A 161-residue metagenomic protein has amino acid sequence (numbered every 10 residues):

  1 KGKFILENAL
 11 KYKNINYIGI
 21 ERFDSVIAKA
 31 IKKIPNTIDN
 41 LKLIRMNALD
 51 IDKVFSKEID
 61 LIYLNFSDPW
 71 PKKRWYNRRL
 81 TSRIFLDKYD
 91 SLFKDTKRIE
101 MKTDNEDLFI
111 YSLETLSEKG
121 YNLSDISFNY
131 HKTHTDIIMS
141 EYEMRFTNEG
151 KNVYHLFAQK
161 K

Functional and structural regions predicted by a protein language model:
K1-N14: Conserved SAM-binding loop of SAM-dependent methyltransferases across substrates and taxa, primarily the Class I
I18: Conserved beta-strand positions in the Rossmann-like core of class I SAM-dependent methyltransferases
F23: Conserved SAM/SAH-binding beta-strand->alpha-helix loop
K29-L64: S-adenosyl-L-methionine
L49, I59-L80: A short SAM/SAH-binding and catalytic strip from SAM-dependent methyltransferases
P71-W75, R98-K119: Conserved class I S-adenosyl-L-methionine
R79-R98: A short glycine-rich, Lys/Arg-flanked "PGG" loop and its adjoining helix->strand segment in the class I
I110-K161: Class I S-adenosyl-L-methionine
